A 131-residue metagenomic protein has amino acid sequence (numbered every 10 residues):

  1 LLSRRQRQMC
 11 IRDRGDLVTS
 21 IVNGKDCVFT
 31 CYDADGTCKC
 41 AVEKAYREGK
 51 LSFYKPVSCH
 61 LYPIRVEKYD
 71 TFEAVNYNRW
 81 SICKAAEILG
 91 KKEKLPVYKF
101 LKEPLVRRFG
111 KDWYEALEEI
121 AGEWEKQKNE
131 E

Functional and structural regions predicted by a protein language model:
L1-I11: Single conserved hydrophobic/aromatic residue that forms the stacking wall/gate of nucleotide- or nucleobase-binding
R12-V42, A85-E131: Short flanking/linker segments adjacent to small metal-binding domains or redox-active Cys/His motifs
L17-T19, C31, G49-L51, A74-V75: Secretory-pathway extracellular proteins and peptide precursors enriched for disulfide-bonded cysteines
N23, G36, S52-K55, R79: Short metal-coordination and nucleic-acid-contact micro-motifs, chiefly zinc-binding Cys/His arrays
A41-D70: Short Cys/His-based metal-binding microdomains
P56, Y77-W80, K94, Y98: Short amphipathic alpha-helical surface patches that serve as generic macromolecular interface elements
A74-L89: An amphipathic alpha-helical core segment
